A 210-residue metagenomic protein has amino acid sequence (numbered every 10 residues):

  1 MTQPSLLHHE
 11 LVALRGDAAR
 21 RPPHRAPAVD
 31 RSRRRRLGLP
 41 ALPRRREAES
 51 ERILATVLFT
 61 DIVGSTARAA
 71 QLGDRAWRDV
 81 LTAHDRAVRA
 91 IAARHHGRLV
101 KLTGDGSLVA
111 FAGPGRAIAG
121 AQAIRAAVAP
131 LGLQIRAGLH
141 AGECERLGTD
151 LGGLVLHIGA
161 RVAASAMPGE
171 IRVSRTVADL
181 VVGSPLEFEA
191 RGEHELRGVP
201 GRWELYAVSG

Functional and structural regions predicted by a protein language model:
T2, L6-I53: Regulatory cytosolic signal-relay segments
A19, H84, H140: Histidine-centered active-site/metal-ligand motif
A41-Q122, A127: Catalytic NTP-binding/metal-coordinating core of nucleotidyl cyclase/transferase enzymes
R89, L108-G210: Catalytic beta-strand-to-alpha-helix segment of the class III nucleotidyl cyclase homology domain
